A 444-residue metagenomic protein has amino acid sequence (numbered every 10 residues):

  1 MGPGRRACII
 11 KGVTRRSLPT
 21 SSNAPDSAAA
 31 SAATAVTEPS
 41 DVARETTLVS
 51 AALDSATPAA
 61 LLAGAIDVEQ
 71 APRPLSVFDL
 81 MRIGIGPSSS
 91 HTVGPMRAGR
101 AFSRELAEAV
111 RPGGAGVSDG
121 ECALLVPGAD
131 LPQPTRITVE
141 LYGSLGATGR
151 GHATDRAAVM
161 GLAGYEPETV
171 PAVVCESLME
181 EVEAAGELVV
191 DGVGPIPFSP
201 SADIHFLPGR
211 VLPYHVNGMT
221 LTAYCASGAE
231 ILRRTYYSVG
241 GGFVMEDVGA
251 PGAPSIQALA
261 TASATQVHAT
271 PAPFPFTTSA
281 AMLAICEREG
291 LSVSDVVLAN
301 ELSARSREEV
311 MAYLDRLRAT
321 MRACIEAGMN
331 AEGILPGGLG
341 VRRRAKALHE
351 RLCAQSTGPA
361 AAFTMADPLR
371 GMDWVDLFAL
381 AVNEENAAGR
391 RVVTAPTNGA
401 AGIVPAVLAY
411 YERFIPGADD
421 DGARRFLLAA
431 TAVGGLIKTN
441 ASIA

Functional and structural regions predicted by a protein language model:
M1-T34, A52: N-terminal mitochondrial targeting presequence
Q70-I85, A101: N-terminal signal-anchor module of multipass membrane proteins
S90-A107, P405-G417: Alpha-helical support elements that line or immediately flank enzyme active sites and cofactor-binding pockets
R111-A129: Intrinsically disordered, low-complexity domain-flanking/linker segments in eukaryotic proteins, enriched
L124, G128-P171, C175-V190, G422-A444: A structural-propensity feature for long, helix-poor, extended segments
E166-A362: C-terminal regulatory domains involved in ligand/effector binding and gene-expression control
A304-I443: Accessory "access/gating" subregions that flank catalytic or transport cores
